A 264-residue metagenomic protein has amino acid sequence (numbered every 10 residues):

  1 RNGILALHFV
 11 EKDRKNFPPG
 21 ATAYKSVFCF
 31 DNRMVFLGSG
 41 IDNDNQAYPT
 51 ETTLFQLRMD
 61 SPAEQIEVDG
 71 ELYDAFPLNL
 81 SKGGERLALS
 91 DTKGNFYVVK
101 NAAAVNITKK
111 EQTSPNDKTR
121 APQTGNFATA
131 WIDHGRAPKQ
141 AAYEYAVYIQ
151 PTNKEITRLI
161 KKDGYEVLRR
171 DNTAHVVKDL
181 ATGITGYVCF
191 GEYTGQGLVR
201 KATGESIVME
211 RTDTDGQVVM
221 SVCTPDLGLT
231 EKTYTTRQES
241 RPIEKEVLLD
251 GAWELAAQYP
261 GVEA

Functional and structural regions predicted by a protein language model:
R1-E71, P77: Catalytic and substrate-binding regions of extracellular carbohydrate-active enzymes, especially polysaccharide lyases
F9-P18, T119-Q123, W131-K139: Extracellular beta-rich ligand/substrate-recognition surface
T22-F28, G38, K118, A128-R136 (+2 more regions): Generic recognition of flexible, low-complexity loop/linker segments
A23-S26, A75-F76, V99-K100, I184-T194: Short amphipathic beta-strand/extended segments with alternating polar/hydrophobic composition
M59-G84, L89-G94, Q238-A264: Solvent-exposed beta-hairpin/edge-strand motifs
E71-W131, L198, E244: Trp/Gly-enriched beta-strand surface patches
A137-I149: Short Pro-Gly-centered flexible turn/kink motifs
Y148-A264: Non-catalytic terminal regions with compositionally biased, polar/charged low complexity
